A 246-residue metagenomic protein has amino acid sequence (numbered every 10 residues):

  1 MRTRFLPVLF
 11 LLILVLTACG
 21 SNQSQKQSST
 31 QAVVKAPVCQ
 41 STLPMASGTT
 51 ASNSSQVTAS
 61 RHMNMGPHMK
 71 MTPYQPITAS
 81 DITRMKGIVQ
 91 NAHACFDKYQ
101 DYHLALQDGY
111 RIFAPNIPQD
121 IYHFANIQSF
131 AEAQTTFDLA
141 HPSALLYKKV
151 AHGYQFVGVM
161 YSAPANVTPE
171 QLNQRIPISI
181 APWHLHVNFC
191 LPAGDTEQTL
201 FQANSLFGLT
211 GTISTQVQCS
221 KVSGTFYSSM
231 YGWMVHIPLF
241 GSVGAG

Functional and structural regions predicted by a protein language model:
M1-P7: Bacterial N-terminal signal peptides that target proteins for export
F10-I13: Alpha-helical transmembrane segments
V15-A18: C-terminal motif of bacterial Sec signal peptides marking the signal peptidase cleavage site
G20-Q23: Bacterial signal peptide processing site
K26-T30: Extracytoplasmic/lumenal low-complexity Ser/Thr/Pro-rich segments of cell-envelope proteins
Q31-L145, K149-G246: Primary mode marks residue(s) on the alpha4-beta5-alpha5 output face of response regulator receiver
